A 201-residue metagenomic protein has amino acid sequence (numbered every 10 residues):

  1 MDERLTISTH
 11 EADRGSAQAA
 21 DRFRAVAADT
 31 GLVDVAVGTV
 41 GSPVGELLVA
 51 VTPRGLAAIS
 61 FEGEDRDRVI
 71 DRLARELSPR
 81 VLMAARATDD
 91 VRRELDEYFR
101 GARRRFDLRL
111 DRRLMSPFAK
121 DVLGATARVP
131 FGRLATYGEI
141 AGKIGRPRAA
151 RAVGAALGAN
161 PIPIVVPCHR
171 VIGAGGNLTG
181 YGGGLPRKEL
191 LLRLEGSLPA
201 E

Functional and structural regions predicted by a protein language model:
M1-R148, G196-E201: Basic nucleic-acid-binding alpha-helical/helix-turn surface characteristic of O6-alkylguanine DNA
R148-L192: Short glycine/serine-rich loop segments
